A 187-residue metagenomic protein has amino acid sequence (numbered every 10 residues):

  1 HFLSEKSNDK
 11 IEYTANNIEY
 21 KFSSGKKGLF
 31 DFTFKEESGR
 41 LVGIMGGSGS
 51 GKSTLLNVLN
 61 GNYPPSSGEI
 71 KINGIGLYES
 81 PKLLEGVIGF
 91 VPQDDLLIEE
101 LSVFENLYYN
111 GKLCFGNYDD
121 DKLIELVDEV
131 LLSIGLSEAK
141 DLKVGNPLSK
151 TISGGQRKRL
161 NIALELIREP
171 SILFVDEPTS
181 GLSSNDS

Functional and structural regions predicted by a protein language model:
A15-I18, K26-V42, G68: Conserved beta-strand
M45-S48: The feature captures the beta-strand-to-loop junction immediately N-terminal to the Walker
N60: Helix-to-loop junction immediately C-terminal to a conserved catalytic motif
P64, E69-L83: ABC ATPase NBD Q-loop/coupling interface
E99-G116, L126: Q-loop/switch helix immediately C-terminal to the Walker
K122-K143: Conserved ABC ATPase "signature" region
E165-L166: ABC ATPase C-loop
L173-D176: Catalytic Walker B motif of ABC-type/P-loop ATPase nucleotide-binding domains
